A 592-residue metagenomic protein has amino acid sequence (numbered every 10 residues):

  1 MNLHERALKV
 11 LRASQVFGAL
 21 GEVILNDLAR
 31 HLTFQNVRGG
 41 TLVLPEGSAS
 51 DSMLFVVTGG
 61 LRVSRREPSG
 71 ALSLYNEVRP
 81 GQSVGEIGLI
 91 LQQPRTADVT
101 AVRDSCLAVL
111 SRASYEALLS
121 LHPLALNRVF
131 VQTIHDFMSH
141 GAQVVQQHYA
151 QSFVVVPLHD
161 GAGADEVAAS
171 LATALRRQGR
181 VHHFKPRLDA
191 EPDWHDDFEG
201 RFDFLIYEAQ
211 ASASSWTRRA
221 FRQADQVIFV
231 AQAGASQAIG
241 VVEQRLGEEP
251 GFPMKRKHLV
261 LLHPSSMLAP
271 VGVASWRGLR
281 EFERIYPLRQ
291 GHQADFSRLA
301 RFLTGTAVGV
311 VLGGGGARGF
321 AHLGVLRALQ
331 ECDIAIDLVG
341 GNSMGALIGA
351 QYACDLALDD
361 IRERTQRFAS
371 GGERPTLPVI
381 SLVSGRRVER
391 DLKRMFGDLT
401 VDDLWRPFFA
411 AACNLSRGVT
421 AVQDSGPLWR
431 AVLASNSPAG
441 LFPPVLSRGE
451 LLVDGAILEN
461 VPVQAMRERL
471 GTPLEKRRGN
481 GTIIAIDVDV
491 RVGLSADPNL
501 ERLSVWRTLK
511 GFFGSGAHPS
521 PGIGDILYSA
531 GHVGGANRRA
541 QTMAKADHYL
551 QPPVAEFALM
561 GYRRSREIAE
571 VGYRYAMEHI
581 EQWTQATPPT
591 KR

Functional and structural regions predicted by a protein language model:
M1-P157, G163-D165: Cytosolic regulatory regions built on CNB/CRP/Popeye-like sensor folds
V145-R187, V308-G314: Walker A (P-loop) phosphate-binding motif
A168, A172, H322, I348-G349 (+1 more regions): Short helix immediately C-terminal to the catalytic nucleophile in hydrolase catalytic domains
E199-S215, V453-I457: Switch II (G3) loop of P-loop NTPases
Y207-R284, L288, I484: Conserved catalytic-core segment of NTP-binding enzymes
M254-K257, L262-V273, R277-R280, G291-Q293 (+5 more regions): Non-catalytic peripheral regions of patatin-like phospholipases
H292-V339: Helix-rich "cap/lid" substructures immediately adjacent to catalytic or cofactor-binding pockets
G313, A335-C354: Catalytic nucleophile loop
